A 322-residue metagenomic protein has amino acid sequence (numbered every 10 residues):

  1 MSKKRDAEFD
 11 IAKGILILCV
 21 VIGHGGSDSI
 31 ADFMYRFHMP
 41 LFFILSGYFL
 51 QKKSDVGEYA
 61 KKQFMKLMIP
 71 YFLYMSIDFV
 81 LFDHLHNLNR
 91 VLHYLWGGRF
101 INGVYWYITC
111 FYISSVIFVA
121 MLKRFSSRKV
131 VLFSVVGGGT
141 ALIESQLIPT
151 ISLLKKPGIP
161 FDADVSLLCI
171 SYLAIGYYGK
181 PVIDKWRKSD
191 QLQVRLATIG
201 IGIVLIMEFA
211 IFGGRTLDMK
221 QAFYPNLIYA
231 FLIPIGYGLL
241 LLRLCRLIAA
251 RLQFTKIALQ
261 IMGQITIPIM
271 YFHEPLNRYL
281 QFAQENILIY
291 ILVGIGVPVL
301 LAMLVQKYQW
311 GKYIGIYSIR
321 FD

Functional and structural regions predicted by a protein language model:
M1-D322: Alpha-helical transmembrane segments and their immediate juxtamembrane cytosolic regions
